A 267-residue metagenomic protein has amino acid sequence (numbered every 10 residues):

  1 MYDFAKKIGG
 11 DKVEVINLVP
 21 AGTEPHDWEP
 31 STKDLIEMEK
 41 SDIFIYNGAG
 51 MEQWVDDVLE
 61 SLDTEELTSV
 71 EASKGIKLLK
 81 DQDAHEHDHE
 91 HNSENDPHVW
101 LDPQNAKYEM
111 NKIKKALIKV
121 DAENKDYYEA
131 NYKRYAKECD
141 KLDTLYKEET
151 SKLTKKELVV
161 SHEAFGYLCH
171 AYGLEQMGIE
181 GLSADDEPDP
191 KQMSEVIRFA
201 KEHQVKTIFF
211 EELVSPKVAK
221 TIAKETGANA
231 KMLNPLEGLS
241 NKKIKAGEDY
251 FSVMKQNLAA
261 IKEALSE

Functional and structural regions predicted by a protein language model:
M1-E267: Extracytoplasmic metal-acquisition and chelation regions
